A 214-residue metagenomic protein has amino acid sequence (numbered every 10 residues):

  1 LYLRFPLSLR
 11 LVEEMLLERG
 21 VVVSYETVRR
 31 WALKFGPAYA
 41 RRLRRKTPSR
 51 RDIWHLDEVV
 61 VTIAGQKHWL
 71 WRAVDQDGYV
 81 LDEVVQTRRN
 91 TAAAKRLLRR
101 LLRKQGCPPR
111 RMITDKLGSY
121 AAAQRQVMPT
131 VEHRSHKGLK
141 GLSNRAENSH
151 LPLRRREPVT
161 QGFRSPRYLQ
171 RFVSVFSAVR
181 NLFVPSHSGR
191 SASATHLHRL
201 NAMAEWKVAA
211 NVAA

Functional and structural regions predicted by a protein language model:
L3-P6, A64-V80, L98: Short conserved beta-strand segments at catalytic cores or DNA/RNA-binding microdomains of nucleic-acid binding
L7, V22, R30-D52: Short, basic alpha-helical nucleic acid-contact segments in DNA-binding proteins and DNA transaction factors
L9-V21: DNA-recognition alpha helix
V12, V28, D57, A73 (+6 more regions): Mobile genetic element proteins and their domesticated derivatives, centered on retroelements and DNA transposons
R30, K34, E83-G106: Active-site beta-loop-alpha junctions of metal-dependent nucleic acid enzymes, especially the RNase H-like/DDE
R50-I63: Two-metal-ion RNase H-like nuclease active-site motif
K116-S174, V184-P185, G189: Helix-centered, glycine/charged polyanion-binding patches within enzymatic domains that contact phosphate-containing
V159-Q161, Q170-A214: C-terminal domain-tail junction helix/linker
